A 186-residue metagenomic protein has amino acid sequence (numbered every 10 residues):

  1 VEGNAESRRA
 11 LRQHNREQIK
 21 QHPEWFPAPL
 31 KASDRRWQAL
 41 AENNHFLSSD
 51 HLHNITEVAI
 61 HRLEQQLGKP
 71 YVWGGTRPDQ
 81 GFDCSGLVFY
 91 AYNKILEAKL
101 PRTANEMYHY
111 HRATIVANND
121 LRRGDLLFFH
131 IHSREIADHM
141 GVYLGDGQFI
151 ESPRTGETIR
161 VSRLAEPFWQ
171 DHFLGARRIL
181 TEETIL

Functional and structural regions predicted by a protein language model:
V1-K69, L180-L186: Intrinsically disordered, low-complexity, Pro/Ser/Thr/Asn/Gly/Ala-rich spacer/linker segments adjacent to signal
V1-Q13, I115, S133-D138, Y143-L186: Aromatic- and glycine-rich peptidoglycan recognition patches
Q18-Q38, Q65-V72, S85-V88, N119 (+2 more regions): Charged, low-complexity, helix/coiled-coil-prone segments
H45-D50, Y71-D79, H130-I131: Second-shell loop/turn segments in exported
D50-E57, P78-G86, P167: Soluble non-cytosolic domains of exported or imported proteins
E57, H61-Q65, G86-Y90, K94 (+2 more regions): Solvent-exposed, polar/charged alpha-helical surfaces in well-ordered, non-transmembrane soluble domains, broadly
K69-R123: Catalytic cysteine-centered active-site loop
